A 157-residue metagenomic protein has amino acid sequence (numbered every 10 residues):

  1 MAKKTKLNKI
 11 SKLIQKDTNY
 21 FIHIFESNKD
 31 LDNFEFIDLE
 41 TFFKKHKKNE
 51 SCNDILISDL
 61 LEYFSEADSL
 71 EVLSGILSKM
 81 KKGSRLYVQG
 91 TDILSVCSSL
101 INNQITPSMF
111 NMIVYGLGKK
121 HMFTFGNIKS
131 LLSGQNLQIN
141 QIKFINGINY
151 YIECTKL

Functional and structural regions predicted by a protein language model:
M1-K47, R85-L157: Class I (Rossmann-like) S-adenosyl-L-methionine-dependent methyltransferase catalytic domain, capturing the SAM-binding
I24, S58-D59, M80, Q89: Short His-Asn-centered micro-motif
F43-I57: A short acidic, Gly/Pro-enriched loop at the edge of an enzyme's catalytic core that lines a small-molecule cofactor
N53-L60, S69-V72: A short beta-strand submotif of the Rossmann-like class I SAM-dependent methyltransferase core that lines
Y63-F64: A short His-aromatic
D68-S69, S99: Short amphipathic alpha-helical segments
L70-R85: A short glycine-rich, Lys/Arg-flanked "PGG" loop and its adjoining helix->strand segment in the class I
